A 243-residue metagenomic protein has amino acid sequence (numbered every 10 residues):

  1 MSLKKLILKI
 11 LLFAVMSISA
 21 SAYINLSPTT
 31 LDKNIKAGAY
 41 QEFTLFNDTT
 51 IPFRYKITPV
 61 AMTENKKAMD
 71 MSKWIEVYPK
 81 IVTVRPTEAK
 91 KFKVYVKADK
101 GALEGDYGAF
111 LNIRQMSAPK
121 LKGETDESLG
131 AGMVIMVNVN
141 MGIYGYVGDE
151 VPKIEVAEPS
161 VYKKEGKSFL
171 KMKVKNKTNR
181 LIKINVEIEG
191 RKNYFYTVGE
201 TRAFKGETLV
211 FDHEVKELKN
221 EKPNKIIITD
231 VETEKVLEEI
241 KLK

Functional and structural regions predicted by a protein language model:
K9-S19: Bacterial N-terminal signal peptides
A22-T49, P79-I81, K153-K167: Beta-sheet-dominated interaction scaffolds and their linkers
N25-S27, T49-Y95: Surface-exposed binding patches on compact interaction domains or structured appendages
I35-E42, K90-F92, E104-F110, G166-L170: Short, solvent-exposed loop/turn segments enriched in Ser/Thr/Gly
E42-F46, Y95, F169-K177: Short edge beta-strand/loop segments characteristic of extracellular beta-sandwich folds
T49-M69, I113-R114, K175-K192: Short acidic, flexible loop segments centered on an aromatic residue
K73-K100, N193-N220: Intrinsically disordered, low-complexity Pro/Gly/Ser/Thr-rich segments with frequent PxxP/GP/PP motifs and embedded
D99-V147, N220-K243: Terminal connector regions
